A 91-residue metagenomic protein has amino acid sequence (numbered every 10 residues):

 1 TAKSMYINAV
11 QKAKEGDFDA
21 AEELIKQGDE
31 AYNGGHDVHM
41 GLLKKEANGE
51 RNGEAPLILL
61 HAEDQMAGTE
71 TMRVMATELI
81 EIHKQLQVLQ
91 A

Functional and structural regions predicted by a protein language model:
T1-A91: Terminal alpha-helical segments
